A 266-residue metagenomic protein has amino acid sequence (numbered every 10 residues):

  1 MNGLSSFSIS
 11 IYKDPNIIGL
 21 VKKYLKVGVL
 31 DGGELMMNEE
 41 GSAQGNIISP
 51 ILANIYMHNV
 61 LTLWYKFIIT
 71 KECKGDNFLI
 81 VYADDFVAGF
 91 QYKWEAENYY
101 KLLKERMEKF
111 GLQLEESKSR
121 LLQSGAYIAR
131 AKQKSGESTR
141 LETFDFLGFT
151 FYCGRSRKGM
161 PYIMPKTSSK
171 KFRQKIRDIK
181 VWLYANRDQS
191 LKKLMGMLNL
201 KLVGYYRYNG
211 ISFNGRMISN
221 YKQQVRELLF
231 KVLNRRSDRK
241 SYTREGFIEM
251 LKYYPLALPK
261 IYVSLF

Functional and structural regions predicted by a protein language model:
M1-G125: Conserved polymerase palm-domain catalytic core
M1-G3, G33-M37, Y82, G154-G159 (+2 more regions): Short acidic (Asp/Glu) and glycine-rich catalytic loops that position anionic groups and cofactors
S10-I11, N46, P50, G89-K93 (+4 more regions): Hydrophobic alpha-helical scaffolding
K26, A53, M57-T62, N199 (+5 more regions): Amphipathic alpha-helical core segments of compact helical bundles
K26, L114-Q189: A conserved non-catalytic segment of reverse transcriptases and RNA-directed RNA polymerases corresponding to the late
M37-S42, K180-L194, Y205-M217: Short, solvent-exposed helix-loop connector elements
F78-Y82, S119-Y127, M197-K201, I218-V225 (+1 more regions): A glycine-rich phosphate-binding loop feature that marks nucleotide/adenosyl-phosphate handling sites
G215-F266: A terminal-accessory region detector
